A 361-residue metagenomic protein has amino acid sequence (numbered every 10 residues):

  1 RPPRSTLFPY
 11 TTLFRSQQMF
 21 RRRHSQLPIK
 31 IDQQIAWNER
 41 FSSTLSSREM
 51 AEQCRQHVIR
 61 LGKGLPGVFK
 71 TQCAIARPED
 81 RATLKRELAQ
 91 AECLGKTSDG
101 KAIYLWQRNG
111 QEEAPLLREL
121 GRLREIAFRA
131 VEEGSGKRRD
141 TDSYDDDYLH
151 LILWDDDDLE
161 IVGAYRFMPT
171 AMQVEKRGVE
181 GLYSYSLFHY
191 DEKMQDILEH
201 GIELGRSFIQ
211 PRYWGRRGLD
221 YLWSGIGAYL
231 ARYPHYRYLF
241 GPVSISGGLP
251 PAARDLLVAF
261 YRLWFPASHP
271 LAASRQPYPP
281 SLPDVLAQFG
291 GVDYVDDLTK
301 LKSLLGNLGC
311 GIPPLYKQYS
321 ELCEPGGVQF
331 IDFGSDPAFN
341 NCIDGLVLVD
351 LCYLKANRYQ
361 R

Functional and structural regions predicted by a protein language model:
R1, P9-L45, G248-P266: A cross-family acyltransferase "interaction/gating" segment
T44-H57, L222-W223, K317, G326-R361: C-terminal/domain-terminus segments
R48, E52, I59, K63-T83: Eukaryotic intrinsically disordered, low-complexity, charge-rich
C73-G110: Conserved N-terminal entry element of GNAT/NAT acetyltransferase domains
G95-H150, W154, V162-G163: Short amphipathic alpha-helix that is part of the acyltransferase structural core
S135-R138, A171-G327, G334: Acyl-donor binding region in acyl/amide transferases
S143-I152, E175, G326-Q329, F339-D344: A short helix-loop-beta-strand connector motif used in the catalytic cores of GNAT acetyltransferases and, in some
L159-A164, I202: Glycine-rich phosphate/pyrophosphate-binding loop shared by adenosine-nucleotide-utilizing enzymes
